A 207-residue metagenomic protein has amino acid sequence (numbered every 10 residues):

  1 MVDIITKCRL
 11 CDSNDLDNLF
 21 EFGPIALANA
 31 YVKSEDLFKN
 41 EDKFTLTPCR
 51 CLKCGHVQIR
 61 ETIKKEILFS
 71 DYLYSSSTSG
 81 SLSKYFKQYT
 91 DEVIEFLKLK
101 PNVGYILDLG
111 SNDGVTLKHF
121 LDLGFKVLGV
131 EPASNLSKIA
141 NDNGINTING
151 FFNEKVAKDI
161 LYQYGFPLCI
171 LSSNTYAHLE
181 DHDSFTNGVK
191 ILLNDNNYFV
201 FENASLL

Functional and structural regions predicted by a protein language model:
M1-S81: N-terminal juxtadomain amphipathic helix that follows a signal peptide/anchor or precedes a small N-terminal auxiliary
N102-N112: Conserved class I S-adenosyl-L-methionine
D113-L123: Conserved SAM-binding loop of SAM-dependent methyltransferases across substrates and taxa, primarily the Class I
K126-E131: Conserved SAM-binding motif I beta-strand of class I
A133-N135: Conserved SAM/SAH-binding beta-strand->alpha-helix loop
G144-A157: Conserved SAM-binding strand-loop segment of SAM-dependent methyltransferases
L168-L171: A conserved beta-strand element that flanks and buttresses the S-adenosyl-L-methionine
D183-Y198: A short glycine-rich, Lys/Arg-flanked "PGG" loop and its adjoining helix->strand segment in the class I
